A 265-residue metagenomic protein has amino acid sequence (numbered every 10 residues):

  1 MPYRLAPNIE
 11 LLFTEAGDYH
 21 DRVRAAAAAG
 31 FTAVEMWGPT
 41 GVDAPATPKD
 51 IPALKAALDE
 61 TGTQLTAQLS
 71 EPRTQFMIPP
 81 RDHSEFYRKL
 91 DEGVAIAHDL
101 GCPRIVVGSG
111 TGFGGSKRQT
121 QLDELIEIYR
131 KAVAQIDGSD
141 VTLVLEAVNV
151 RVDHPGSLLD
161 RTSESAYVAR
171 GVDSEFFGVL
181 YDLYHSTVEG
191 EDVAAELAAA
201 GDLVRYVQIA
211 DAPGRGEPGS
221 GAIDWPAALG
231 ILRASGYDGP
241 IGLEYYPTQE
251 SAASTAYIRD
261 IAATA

Functional and structural regions predicted by a protein language model:
M1-P103, S174, Y246, A252-A265: N-terminal pre-domain/capping segments
L11-F13, G38-T40, E71-T74, S109-F113 (+4 more regions): Active-site-proximal loop/turn and secondary-structure-junction residues that shape catalytic pockets, frequently
E15-A16, H20-V23, F76-R81, P155-T162 (+5 more regions): Gly/Pro-rich active-site loop or hairpin
A33, V144-L145, L180-L183, T187 (+1 more regions): Generic enzyme active-site microenvironment
E35, A67, V106, V144 (+2 more regions): Conserved beta-strand positions in the central sheet of alpha/beta enzyme cores
D50-E60, I128-I136, E196-A199, A227-I231: Catalytic-core regions built around general acid/base machinery
A57-E60, F76-G178: Active-site acidic/histidine proton-transfer and metal-coordination neighborhood in alpha/beta enzyme cores
